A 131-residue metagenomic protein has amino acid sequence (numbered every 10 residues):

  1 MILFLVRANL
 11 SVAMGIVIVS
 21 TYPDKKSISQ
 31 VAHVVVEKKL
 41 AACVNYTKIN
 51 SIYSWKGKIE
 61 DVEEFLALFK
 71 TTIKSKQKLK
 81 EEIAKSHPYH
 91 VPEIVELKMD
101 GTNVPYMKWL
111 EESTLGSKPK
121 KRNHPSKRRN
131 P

Functional and structural regions predicted by a protein language model:
I2-P131: Positively charged, small/polar-rich N-terminal and surface patches that mediate targeting and assembly and bind
